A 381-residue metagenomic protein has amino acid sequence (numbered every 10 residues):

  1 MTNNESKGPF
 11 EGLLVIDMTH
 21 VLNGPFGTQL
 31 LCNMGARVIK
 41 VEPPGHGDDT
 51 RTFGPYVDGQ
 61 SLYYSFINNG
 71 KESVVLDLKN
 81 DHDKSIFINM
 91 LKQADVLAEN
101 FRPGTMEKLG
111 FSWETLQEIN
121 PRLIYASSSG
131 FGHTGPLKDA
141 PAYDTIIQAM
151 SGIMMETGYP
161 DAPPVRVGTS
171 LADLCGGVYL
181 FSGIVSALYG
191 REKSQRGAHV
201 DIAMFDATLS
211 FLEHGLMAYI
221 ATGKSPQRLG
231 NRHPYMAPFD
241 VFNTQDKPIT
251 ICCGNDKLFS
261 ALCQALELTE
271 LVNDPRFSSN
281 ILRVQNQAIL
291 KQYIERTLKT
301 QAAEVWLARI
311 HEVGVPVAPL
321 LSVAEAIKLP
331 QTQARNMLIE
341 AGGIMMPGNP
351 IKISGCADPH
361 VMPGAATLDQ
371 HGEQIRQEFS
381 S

Functional and structural regions predicted by a protein language model:
M1-K193, H371-S381: N-terminal helix-loop segment corresponding to the beta1-alpha1 unit of nucleotide/adenylate-binding folds
T2, S6, M337-S381: Flexible, small-/acidic-enriched active-site or ligand-binding loops
G45, F131-G132, M204-L209, D246 (+2 more regions): Glycine-rich beta-alpha junction loops
Y64, L229-P234, F239-D240, A341-I344 (+1 more regions): Short Gly/Pro-enriched turn/cap motifs at secondary-structure boundaries
H133, D161-S170, E192-T208, Q227-P234 (+2 more regions): Conserved Rossmann-fold dehydrogenase catalytic segment
G177-G197, S210-T222, C263-E270: Oxidoreductase and adenylate-handling cofactor-binding alpha/beta cores
A237-V313, V317: Aromatic-enriched alpha-helical interface/lid elements that frame and gate functional surfaces
H311-T332: Conserved PLP cofactor-binding pocket of PLP-dependent enzymes
